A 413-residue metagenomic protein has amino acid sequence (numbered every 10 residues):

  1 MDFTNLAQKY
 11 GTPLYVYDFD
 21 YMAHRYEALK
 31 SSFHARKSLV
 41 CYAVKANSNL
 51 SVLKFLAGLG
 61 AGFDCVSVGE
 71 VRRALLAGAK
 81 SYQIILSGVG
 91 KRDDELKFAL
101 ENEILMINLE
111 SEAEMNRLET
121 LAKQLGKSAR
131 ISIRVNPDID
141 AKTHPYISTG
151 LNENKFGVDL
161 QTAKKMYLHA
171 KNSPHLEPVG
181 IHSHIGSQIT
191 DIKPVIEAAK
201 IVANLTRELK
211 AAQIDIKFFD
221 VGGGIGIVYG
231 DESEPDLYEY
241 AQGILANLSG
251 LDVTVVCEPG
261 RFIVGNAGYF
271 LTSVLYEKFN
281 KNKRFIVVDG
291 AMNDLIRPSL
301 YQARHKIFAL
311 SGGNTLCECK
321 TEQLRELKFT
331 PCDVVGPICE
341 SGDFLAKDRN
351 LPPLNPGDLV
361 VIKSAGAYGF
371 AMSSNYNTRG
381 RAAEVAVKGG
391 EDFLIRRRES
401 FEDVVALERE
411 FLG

Functional and structural regions predicted by a protein language model:
M1-A129, L168-E177, N204-R207, A211 (+2 more regions): A charged N-terminal "starter" segment
V16-A23, A46, L50, C65-V68 (+14 more regions): Electropositive phosphate-/nucleotide-binding environments in soluble metabolic enzymes
C41, R130, F218, T254 (+1 more regions): Hydrophobic "anchor" residues on beta-strands that sit immediately upstream of conserved functional sites
A43, R130-N136, H182-H184, D220-G222 (+2 more regions): Short beta-strand segments
A46-S48, G69-E70, G90-K91, S111-A113 (+6 more regions): Active-site-proximal loop/turn and secondary-structure-junction residues that shape catalytic pockets, frequently
L53, L76, L96-E101, L118-L121 (+6 more regions): Short acidic, glycine/serine/threonine-rich loops at helix termini
D138-E277, L351, R379: Active-site loop/helix belt of alpha/beta enzymes
G243, D252-G413: Charged (often Lys/Glu-rich) extended helix/loop segments that serve as interaction or gating elements
